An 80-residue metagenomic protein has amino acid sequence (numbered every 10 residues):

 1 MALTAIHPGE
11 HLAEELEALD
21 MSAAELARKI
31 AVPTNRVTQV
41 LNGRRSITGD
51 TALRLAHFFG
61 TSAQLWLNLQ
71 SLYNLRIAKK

Functional and structural regions predicted by a protein language model:
M1-M21, N68: A short, Lys/Arg-rich alpha-helix, primarily the initiator
L16, A27, A56: The alpha-helix within a helix-turn-helix
D20, G43-R44: Alpha-helical hinge/cap motifs
M21-Q39: Short alpha-helical DNA-recognition segment
D50-N68: DNA major-groove recognition helix of helix-turn-helix/homeodomain DNA-binding modules
Q64-K80: Short, charged recognition helix plus adjacent turn of helix-turn-helix-like nucleic-acid-binding domains
